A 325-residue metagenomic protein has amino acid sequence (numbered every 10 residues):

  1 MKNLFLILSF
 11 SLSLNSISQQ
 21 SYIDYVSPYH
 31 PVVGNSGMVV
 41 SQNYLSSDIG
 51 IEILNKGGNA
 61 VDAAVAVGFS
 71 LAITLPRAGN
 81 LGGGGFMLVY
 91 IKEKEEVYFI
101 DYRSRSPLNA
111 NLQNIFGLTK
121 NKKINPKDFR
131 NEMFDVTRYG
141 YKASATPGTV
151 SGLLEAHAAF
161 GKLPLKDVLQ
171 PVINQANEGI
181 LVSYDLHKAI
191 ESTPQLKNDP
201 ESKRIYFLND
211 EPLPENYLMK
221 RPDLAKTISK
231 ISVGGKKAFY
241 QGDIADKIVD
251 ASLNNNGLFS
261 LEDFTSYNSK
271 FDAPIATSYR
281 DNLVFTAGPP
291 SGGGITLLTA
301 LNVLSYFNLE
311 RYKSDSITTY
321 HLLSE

Functional and structural regions predicted by a protein language model:
M1-Q20: Bacterial Sec-dependent N-terminal signal peptides
Q19-D48, E52, A60-V61, V65-G234 (+2 more regions): Noncatalytic scaffold domains of N-terminal-nucleophile
I275-T277, N282-E325: Internal alpha/beta scaffold segment
